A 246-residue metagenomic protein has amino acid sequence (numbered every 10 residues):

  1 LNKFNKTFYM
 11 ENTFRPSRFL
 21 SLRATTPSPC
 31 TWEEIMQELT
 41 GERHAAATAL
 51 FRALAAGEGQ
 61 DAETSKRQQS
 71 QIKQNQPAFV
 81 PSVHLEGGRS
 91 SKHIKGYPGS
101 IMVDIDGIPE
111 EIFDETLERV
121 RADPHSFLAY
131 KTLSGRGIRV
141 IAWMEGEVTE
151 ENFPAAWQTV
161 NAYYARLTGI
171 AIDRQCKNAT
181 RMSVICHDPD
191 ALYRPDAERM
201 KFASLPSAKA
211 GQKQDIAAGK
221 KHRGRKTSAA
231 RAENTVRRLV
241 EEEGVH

Functional and structural regions predicted by a protein language model:
L1-G99: DNA replication initiation on ssDNA origins
K3, G41-H44, T48, R52-T64 (+6 more regions): Modules that initiate DNA replication and primer synthesis
Q71-F79, A197, D215-A217, R225: Intrinsic structural disorder/low-complexity segments
G87, R139, K201-S204: A sequence-level detector of short, solvent-exposed, charge-rich linear segments
R174, A179-M200, P206-K209: Short terminal or interdomain "cap/linker" segment that borders an active site or interface and mediates
